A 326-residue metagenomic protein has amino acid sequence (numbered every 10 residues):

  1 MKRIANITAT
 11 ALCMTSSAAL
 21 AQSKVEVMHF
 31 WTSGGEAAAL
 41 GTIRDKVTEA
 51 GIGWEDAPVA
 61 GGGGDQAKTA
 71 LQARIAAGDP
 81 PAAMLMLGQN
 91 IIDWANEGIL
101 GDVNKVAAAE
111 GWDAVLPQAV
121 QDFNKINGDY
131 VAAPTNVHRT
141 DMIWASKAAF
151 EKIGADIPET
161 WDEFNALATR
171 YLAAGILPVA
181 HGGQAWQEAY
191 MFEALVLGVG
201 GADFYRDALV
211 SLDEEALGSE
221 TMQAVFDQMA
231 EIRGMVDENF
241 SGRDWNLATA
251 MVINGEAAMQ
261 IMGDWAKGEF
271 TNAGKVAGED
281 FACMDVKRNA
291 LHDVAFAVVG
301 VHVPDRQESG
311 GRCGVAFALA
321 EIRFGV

Functional and structural regions predicted by a protein language model:
N6-A9, L20-E97, A109-G111, I157 (+2 more regions): Conserved N-terminal structural module of periplasmic/extracytoplasmic solute-binding proteins
Q22-S23, D45, E49-A50, A77 (+4 more regions): Extracytoplasmic/periplasmic substrate-recognition and gating elements
A73-R74, P80-A82, D113-A148, L177-P178 (+1 more regions): A structural signal for short loop-to-beta-strand junctions that line the ligand-binding cleft of periplasmic/secreted
Q89-D141, N165, M191-E193: Hinge/lid segment of periplasmic solute-binding proteins
W94-D102, N127-D129, I176, L195-V199 (+1 more regions): Ligand-binding "clamshell"
N104-P117, Q121-D122, G183, V199-A224 (+2 more regions): Short, solvent-exposed loop/beta-turn-alpha elements that line the ligand-binding surface or hinge of extracytoplasmic
I126-T135, D141, N165-E214, A257: Extracytoplasmic/periplasmic solute-binding protein
A168-Y171, V210-S241: Glycine-centered hinge/linker elements that transmit conformational signals in sensory and ligand-binding systems
